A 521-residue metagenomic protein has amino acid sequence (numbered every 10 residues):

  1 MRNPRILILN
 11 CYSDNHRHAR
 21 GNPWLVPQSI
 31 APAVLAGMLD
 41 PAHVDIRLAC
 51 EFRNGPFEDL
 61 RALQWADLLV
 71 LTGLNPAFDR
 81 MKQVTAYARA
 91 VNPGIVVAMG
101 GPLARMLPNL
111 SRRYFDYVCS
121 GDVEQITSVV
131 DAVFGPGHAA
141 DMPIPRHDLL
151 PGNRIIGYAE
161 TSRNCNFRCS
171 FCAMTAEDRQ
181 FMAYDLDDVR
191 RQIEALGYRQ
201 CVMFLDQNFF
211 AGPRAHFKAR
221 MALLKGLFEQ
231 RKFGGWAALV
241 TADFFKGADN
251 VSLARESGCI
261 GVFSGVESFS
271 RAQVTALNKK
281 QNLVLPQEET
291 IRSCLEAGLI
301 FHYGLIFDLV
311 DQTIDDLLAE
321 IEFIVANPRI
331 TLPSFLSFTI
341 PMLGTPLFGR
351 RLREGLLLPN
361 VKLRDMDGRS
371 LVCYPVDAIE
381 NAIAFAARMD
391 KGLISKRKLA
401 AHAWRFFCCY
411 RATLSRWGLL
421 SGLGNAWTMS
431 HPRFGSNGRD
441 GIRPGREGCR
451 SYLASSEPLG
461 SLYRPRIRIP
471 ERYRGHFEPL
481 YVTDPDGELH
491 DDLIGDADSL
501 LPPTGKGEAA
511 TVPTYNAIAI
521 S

Functional and structural regions predicted by a protein language model:
R2-L9, P41, D45, R61-Q64 (+3 more regions): Radical SAM enzyme core and accessory elements
R2-Y198, M203, P485, D492-G495: Acidic, low-complexity intrinsically disordered segments
S13-H18, M106-P108, G212-R214, A272-L277 (+3 more regions): Flexible glycine/acidic-rich beta-alpha junction loops that bind and position SAM and/or redox cofactors in anaerobic
D59, A66-D67, M221-K225, C259 (+2 more regions): Short, electropositive alpha-helical surface patch
D79-R80, F269-A272, K280-Q287, D496 (+2 more regions): Conserved SAM-binding loop
L110-T127, L253-G261, I321-L336: Structural recognition of alpha->loop->beta junctions
P145-H302, F307, E322: Radical SAM [4Fe-4S] cluster-binding motif and immediate context
